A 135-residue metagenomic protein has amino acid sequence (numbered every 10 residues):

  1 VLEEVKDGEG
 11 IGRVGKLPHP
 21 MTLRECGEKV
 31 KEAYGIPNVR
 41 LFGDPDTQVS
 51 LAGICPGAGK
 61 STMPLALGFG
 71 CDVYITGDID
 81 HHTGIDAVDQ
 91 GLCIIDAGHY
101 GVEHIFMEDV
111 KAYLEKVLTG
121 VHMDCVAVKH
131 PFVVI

Functional and structural regions predicted by a protein language model:
V1-I135: Hydrophobic structural segments
